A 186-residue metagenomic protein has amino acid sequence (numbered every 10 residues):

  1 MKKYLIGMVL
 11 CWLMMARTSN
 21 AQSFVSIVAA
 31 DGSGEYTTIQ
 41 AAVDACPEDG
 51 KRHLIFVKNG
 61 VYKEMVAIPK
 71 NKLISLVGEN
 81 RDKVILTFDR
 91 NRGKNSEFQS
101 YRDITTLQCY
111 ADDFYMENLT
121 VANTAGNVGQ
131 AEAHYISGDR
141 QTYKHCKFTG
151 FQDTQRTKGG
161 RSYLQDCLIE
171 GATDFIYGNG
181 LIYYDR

Functional and structural regions predicted by a protein language model:
M1-S23: Bacterial Sec-dependent N-terminal signal peptides
L5, G60-Y62: Short, internal active-site loops enriched in acidic
S23, G50-H53: Loop/turn elements at helix/coil->beta-strand transitions in domains of secreted/extracellular proteins
V28-G32, T37, L54, L73-Q130: Right-handed parallel beta-helix/beta-spiral solenoid domain characteristic of secreted/periplasmic
A29-G34, E48-D49, G60: Marks the mature luminal ectodomains of secretory-pathway proteins
T37-E48, Y62-N71, L76, L86 (+3 more regions): Short, T/G/N/S-enriched strand-turn elements that build extracellular solenoid repeat scaffolds
S100, Q108-R186: Right-handed parallel beta-helix
